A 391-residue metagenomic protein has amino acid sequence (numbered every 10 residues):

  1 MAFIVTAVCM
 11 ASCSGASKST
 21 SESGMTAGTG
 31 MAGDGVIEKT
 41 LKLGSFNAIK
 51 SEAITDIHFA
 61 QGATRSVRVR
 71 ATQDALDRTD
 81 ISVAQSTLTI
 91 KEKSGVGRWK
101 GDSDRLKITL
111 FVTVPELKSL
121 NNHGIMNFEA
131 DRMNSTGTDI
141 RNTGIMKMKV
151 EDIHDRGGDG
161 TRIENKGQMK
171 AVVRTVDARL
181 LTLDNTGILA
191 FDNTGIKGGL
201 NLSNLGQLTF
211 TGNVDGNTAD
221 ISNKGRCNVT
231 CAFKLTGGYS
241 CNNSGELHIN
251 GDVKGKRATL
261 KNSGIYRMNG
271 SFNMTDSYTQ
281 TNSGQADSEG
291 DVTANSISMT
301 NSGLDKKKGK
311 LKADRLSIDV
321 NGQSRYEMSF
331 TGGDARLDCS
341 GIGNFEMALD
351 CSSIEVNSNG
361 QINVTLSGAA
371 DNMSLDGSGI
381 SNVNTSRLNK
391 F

Functional and structural regions predicted by a protein language model:
M1-A11: Sec-dependent bacterial lipoprotein signal peptides
C13-E52, D56-H123, N127-N301, D305-S317 (+4 more regions): Acidic (Asp/Glu) and glycine-rich low-complexity loops/linkers that are typically intrinsically disordered
